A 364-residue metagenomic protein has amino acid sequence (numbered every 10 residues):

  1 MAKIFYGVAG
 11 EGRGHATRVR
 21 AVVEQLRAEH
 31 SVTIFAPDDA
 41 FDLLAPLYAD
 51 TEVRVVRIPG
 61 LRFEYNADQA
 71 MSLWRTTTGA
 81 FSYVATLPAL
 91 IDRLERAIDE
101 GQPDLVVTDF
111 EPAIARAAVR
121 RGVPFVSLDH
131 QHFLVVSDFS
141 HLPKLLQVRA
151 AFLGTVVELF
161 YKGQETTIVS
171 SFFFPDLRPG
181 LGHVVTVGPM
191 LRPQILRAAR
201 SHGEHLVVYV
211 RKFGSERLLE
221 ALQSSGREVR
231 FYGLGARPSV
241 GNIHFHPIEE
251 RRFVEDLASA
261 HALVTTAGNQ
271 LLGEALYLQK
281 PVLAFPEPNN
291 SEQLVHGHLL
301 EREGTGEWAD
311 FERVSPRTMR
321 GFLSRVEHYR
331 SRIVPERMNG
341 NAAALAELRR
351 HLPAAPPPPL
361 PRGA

Functional and structural regions predicted by a protein language model:
G7-R20: A short, glycine/small-residue-rich beta-strand->loop->alpha-helix junction that serves as a flexible
G10, T33-V84: Conserved nucleotide-sugar phosphate-binding/catalytic loop shared by glycosyltransferases and other
V23, G188-A262: Donor-nucleotide binding loops and adjacent catalytic segments primarily of GT-B fold Leloir glycosyltransferases
A70-L105, A113: Conserved nucleotide-sugar donor-binding subdomain of glycosyltransferases
L105-D109, E255-V295: A donor-sugar binding/catalytic signature common to diverse glycosyltransferases and related nucleotide-sugar
P124-T186: Active-site-proximal region of nucleotide-activated glycan assembly enzymes, centered on histidine/acidic-rich loops
K144, F245-I248, P281-H328: Nucleotide-sugar donor-binding patch of glycosyltransferase catalytic domains
R320-A364: C-terminal amphipathic helix plus adjacent low-complexity, charged tail appended to glycosyltransferase catalytic
